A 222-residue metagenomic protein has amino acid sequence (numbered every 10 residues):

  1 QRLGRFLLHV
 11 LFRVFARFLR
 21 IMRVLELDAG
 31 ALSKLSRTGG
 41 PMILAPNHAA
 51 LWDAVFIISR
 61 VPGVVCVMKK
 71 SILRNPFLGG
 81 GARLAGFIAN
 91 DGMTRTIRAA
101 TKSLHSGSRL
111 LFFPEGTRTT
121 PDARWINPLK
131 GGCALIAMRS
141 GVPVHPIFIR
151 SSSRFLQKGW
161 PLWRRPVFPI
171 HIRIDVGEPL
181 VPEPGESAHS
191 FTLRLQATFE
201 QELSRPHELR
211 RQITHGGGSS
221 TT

Functional and structural regions predicted by a protein language model:
Q1-R13, T38-M93: Catalytic core of membrane glycerolipid acyltransferases/transacylases, capturing the structured, soluble-facing
A16-L19, A82, A137, V176: Structural element of the ATP-grasp superfamily
A16-P41: A short, well-structured juxtamembrane/interface segment
I21-E26, G63, L84, G141: A generic structural signal for alpha->beta connector loops
M22-G30, D91-T94, L156-G159: Short gly/ser/thr-rich secondary-structure transition/capping motifs
E26-L27, A89, L110, V144: Hydrophobic beta-strand scaffold residues
R95-T222: Non-catalytic C-terminal accessory region of glycerolipid acyltransferases and related lyso-lipid remodeling enzymes
